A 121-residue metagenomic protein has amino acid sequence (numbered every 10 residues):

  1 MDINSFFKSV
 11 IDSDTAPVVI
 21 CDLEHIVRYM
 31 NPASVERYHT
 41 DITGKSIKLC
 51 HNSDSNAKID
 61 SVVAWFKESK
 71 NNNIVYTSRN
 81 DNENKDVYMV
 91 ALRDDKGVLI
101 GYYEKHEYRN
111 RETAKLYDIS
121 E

Functional and structural regions predicted by a protein language model:
M1-S34: Sensory modules in modular signal-transduction proteins
A33-D118: Sensory/regulatory domains in signal-transduction proteins
